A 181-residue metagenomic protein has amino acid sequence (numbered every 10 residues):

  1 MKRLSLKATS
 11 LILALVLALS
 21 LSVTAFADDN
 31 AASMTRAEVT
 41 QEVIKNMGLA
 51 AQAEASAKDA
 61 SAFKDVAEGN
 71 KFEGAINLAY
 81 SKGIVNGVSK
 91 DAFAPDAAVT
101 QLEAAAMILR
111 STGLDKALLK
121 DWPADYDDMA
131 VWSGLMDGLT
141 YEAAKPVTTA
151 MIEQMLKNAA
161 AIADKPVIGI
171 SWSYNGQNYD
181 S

Functional and structural regions predicted by a protein language model:
K2-G74, S81-V147, N158-S181: Feature responds to low-complexity, polar/acidic, surface-exposed segments characteristic of secreted/exported proteins
